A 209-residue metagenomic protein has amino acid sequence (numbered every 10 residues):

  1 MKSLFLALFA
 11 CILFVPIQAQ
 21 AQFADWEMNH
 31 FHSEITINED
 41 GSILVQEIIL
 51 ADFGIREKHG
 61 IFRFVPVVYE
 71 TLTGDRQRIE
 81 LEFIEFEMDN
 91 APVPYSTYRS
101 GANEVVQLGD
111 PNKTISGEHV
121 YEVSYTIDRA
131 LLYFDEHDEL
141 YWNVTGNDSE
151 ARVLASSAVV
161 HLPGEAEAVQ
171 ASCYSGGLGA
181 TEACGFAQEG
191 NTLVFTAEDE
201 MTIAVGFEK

Functional and structural regions predicted by a protein language model:
M1-F5: Positively charged n-region of N-terminal signal peptides that target proteins for export
L6-P16: Bacterial N-terminal signal peptides
Q20-K209: Lumenal/extracellular ectodomains and adaptor appendage modules of the eukaryotic vesicle/secretory system
